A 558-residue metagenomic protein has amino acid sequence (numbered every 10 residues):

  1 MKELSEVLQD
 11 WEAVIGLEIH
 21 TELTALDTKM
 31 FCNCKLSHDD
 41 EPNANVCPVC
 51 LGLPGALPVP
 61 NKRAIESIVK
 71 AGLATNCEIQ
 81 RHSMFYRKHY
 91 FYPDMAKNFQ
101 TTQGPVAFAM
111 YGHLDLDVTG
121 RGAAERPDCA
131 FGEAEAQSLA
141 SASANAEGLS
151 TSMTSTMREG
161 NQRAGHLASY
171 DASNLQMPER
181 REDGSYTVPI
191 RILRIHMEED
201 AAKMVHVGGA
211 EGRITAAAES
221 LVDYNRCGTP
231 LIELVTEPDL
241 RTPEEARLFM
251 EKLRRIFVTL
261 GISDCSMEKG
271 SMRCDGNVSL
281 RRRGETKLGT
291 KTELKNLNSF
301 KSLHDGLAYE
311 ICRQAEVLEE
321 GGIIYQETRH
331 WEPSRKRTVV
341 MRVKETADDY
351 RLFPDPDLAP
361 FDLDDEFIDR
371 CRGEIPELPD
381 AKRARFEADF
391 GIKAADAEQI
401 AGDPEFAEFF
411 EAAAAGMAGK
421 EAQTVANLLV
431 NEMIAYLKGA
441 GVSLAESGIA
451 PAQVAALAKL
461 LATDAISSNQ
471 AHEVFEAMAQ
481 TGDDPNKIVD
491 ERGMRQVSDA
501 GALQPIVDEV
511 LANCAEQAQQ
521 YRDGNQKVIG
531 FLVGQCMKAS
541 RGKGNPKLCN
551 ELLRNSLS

Functional and structural regions predicted by a protein language model:
M1-E135, G148-M153, M157, N161-E377 (+3 more regions): Basic, nucleic-acid-interacting segments
Q9, A415-V425, A465-I466, D523-Q526: Structural motif
E18, E310, A413, L428 (+7 more regions): Amphipathic alpha-helical segments in well-ordered regions
G270-R282, R351, E387-A412, A422-G439 (+3 more regions): Core structural elements
F367-E374, A381, A412-K420, V454-I466: Extended, non-catalytic structural segments that build the interaction scaffolds of large macromolecular assemblies
L444-A455, K459, S468-K538: Strongly charged, low-complexity linkers/loops
V507, N513, Q519, K547-S558: A carboxyl-terminal module marker
S540-P546: Short, basic interhelical loop/turn and adjoining N-cap of the next helix at nucleic-acid- or acidic-partner-contacting
